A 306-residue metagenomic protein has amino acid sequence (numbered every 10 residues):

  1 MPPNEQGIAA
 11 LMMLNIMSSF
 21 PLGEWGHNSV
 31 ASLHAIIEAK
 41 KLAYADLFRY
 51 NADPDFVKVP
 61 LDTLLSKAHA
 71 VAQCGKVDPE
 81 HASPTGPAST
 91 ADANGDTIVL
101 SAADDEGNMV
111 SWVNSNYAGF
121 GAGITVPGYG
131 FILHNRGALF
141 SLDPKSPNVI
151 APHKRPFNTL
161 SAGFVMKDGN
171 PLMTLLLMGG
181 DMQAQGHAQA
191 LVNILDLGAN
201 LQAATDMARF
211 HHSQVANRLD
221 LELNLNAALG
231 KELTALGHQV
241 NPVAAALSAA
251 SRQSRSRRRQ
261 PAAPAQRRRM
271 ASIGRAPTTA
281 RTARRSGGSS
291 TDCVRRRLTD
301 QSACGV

Functional and structural regions predicted by a protein language model:
P2-E5, V165-M182: Extended C-terminal regions of large enzymes
P2-N4, S89-A93, A151-F157, P242-A246: Short Gly/Pro-enriched turn/cap motifs at secondary-structure boundaries
N15-S18, L176-A199: Alpha-helical support elements that line or immediately flank enzyme active sites and cofactor-binding pockets
S19-N116, G128-Y129, R136, A244: Internal maturation/activation junctions in enzymes
E106, K154, D196-A246: Extended C-terminal subregions enriched in glycine
N108-M173, L197, L201: Active-site rim segments in enzyme catalytic domains, especially the processed small/beta chain of N-terminal
L298-Q301: Low-complexity, intrinsically disordered or signal/transmembrane-proximal segments
